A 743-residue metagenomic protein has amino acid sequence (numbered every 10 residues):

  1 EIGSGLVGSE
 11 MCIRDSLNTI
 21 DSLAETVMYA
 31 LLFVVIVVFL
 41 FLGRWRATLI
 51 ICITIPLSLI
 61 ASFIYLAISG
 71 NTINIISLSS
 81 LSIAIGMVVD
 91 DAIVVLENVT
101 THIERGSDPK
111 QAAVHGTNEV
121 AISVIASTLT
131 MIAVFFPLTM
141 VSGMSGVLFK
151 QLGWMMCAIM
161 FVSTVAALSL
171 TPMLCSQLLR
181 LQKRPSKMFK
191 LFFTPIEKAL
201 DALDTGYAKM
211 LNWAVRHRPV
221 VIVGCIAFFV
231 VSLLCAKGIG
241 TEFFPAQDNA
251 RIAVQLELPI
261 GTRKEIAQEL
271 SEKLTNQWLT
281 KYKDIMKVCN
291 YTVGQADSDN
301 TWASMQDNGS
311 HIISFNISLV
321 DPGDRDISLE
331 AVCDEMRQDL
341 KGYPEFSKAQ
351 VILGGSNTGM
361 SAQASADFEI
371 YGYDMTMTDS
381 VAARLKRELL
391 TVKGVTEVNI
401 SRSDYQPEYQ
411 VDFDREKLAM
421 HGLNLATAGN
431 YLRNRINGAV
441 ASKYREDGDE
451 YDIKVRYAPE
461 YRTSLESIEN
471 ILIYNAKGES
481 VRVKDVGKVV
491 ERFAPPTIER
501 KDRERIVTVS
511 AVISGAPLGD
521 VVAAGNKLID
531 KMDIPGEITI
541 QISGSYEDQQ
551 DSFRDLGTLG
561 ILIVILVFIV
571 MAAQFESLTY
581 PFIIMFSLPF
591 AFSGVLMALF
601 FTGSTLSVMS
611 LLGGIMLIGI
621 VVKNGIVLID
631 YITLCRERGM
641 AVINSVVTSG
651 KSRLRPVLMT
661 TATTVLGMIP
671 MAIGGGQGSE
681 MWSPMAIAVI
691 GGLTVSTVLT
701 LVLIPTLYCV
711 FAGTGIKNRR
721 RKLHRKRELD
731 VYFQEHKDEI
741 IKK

Functional and structural regions predicted by a protein language model:
S4-A30, F39, L96, D379 (+3 more regions): Extracytoplasmic/periplasmic membrane-proximal domains and adjacent transmembrane bundles of envelope biogenesis
I20, L96, T101-L129, F149 (+2 more regions): Helix-loop junctions and hydrophobic alpha-helical segments within the transmembrane domains of large membrane
L32-T101, M140, A158, A166 (+5 more regions): Hydrophobic transmembrane alpha-helices and their membrane-interface caps in long multi-pass transport proteins
A67, N71, T139-V147, I222-T262 (+4 more regions): Transmembrane helices with small-residue packing motifs
I85-V99, A121-M140, V147-F193, F315 (+5 more regions): Transmembrane alpha-helices and their membrane-interface boundaries in multi-pass membrane transporters and channels
V120, K190-P245, D334, F368 (+1 more regions): Signature of alpha-helical transmembrane segments and their immediate interfacial
L174-K187, F244-R251, Q306-N316, S347-S365 (+4 more regions): Flexible hinge/switch segments at interdomain interfaces of large molecular machines
I266-S361, E416-G438: Solvent-exposed, membrane-proximal periplasmic/extracellular interface segments of envelope transport and secretion
